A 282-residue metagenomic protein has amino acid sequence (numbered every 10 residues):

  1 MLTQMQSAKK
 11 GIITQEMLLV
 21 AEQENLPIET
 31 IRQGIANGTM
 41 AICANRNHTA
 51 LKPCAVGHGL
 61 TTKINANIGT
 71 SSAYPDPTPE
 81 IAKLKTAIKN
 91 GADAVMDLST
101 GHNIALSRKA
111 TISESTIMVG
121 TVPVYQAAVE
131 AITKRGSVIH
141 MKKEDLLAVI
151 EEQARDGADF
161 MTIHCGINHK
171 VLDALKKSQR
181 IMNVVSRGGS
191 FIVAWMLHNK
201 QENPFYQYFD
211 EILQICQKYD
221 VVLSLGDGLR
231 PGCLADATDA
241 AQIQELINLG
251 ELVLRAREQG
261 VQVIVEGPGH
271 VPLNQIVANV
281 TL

Functional and structural regions predicted by a protein language model:
T3-S7, I12-L282: Alpha/beta enzyme core
